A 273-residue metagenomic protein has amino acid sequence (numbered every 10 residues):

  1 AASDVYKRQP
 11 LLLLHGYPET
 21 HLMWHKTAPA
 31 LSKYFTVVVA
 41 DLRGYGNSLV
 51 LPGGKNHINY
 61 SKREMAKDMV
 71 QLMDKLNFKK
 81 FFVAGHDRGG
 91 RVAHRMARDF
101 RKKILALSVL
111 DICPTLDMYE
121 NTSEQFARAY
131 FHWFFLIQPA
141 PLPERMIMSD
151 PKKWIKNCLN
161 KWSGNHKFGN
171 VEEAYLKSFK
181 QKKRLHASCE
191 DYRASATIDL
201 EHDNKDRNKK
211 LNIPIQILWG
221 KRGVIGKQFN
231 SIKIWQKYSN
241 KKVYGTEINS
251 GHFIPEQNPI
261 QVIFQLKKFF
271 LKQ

Functional and structural regions predicted by a protein language model:
A1-Y6: Short, small-residue-biased leader/transition segments that mark boundaries at the very start of proteins
K7-P10, M23, V38, Y45-A84 (+2 more regions): Flexible "cap/lid" subdomain of the alpha/beta-hydrolase fold that forms the substrate-access gate
R8, G16-E19: Active-site glycine-rich loops that stabilize anionic/oxyanionic intermediates across multiple enzyme folds
L13-G16, V39: Structural cue for short, hydrophobic secondary-structure segments
T20-H21, G251: A short, glycine- and basic residue-enriched loop/turn that sits immediately adjacent to a domain's principal
L22-V38: Short amphipathic alpha-helix adjacent to the substrate-entry channel of hydrolases
T27, M96, Q265-F269: Hydrophobic residues on the short alpha-helix immediately C-terminal to a glycine-rich phosphate/catalytic loop
K242-Q273: Catalytic active-site module of serine/aspartate enzymes centered on a nucleophile-bearing elbow/loop
